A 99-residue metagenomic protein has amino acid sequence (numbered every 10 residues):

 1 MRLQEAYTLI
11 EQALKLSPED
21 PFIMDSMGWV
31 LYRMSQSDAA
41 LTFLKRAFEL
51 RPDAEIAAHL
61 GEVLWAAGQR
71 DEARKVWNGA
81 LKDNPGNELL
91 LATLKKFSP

Functional and structural regions predicted by a protein language model:
M1-Q12, R33-R46, A66-G79: Structural signature of tandem alpha-helical TPR/SEL1-like repeats, specifically the intra-repeat loop/turn
P18, R51-P52, P85: Short coil turns that delineate tetratricopeptide repeat
E19-R33, A39-F43, E49: Generic long, charged, amphipathic alpha-helical segments
I23, I56-A57, L90: TPR alpha-solenoid repeat register
A92-L94, P99: N-terminal leader/linker segments that initiate helical-solenoid repeat arrays
